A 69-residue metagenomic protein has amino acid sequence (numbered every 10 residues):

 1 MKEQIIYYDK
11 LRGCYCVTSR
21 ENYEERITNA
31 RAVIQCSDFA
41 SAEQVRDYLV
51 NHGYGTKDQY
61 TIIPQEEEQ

Functional and structural regions predicted by a protein language model:
M1-N29, D58-I63, Q69: Short N-terminal "domain-start" leader segments that mark the transition from disordered tails or signal peptides into
R31-E43, D47-Q69: Short, mixed-charge low-complexity intrinsically disordered segments
